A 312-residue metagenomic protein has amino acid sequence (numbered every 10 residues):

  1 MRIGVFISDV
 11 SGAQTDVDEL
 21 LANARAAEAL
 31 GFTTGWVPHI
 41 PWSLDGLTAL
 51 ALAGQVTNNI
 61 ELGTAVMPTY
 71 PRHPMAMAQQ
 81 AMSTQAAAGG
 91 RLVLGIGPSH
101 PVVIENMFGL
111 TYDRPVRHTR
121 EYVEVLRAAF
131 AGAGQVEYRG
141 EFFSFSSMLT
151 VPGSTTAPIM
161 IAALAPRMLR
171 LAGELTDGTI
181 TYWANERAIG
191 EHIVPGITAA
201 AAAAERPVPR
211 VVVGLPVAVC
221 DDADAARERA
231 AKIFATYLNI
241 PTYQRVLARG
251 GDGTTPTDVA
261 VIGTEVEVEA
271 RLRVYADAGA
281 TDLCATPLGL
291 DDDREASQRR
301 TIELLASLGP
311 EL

Functional and structural regions predicted by a protein language model:
M1-L312: Active-site-adjacent structural elements that line small-molecule/cofactor binding pockets in enzymes
